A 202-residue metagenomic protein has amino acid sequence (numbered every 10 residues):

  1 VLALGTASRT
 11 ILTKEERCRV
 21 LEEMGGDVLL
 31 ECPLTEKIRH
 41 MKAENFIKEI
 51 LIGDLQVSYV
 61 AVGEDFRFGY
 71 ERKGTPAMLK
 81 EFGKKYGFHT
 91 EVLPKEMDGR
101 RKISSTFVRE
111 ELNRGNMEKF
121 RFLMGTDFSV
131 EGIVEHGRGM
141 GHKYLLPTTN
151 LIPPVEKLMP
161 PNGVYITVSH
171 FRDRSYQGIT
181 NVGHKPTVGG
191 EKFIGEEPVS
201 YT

Functional and structural regions predicted by a protein language model:
V1-L55: Core alpha/beta nucleotide-donor-binding catalytic domains of modification enzymes
L2, V134, L151: Short clusters of hydrophobic/aromatic residues that line enzyme substrate/ligand-binding pockets
T10, T35, M97, R109 (+1 more regions): Generic anion/oxyanion-binding catalytic loop in active/binding sites
K14-R19, G53-V57, K85-G87, G115-E118 (+3 more regions): Glycine-rich loops and low-complexity Gly/Arg-rich segments that provide flexible linkers or classic glycine-based
P33, E64, V182-H184: Short secondary-structure boundary segments
H40-P147, N162, H170: Classical nucleotidyltransferase
G137-Y201: Phosphate/ribose-recognition catalytic cores of enzymes acting on nucleotide-derived substrates
